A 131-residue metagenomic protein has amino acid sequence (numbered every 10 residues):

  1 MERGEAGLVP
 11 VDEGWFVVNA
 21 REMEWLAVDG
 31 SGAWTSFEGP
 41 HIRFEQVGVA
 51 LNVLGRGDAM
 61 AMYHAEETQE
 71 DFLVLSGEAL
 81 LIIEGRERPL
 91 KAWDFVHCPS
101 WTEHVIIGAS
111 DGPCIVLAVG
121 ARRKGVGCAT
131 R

Functional and structural regions predicted by a protein language model:
M1-Q46, A129-R131: A short, N-terminal "cap"/entry segment at the start of jelly-roll beta-barrel domains of the cupin/DSBH fold
R3-G4, V105-R131: Double-stranded beta-helix
G30-F37, A50-E66, S100: Conserved short histidine dyad/triad with adjacent acidic residue
Q46, L51-R56, A65-I82, A121: Short, conserved beta-strand element in jelly-roll/cupin
A61-M62, L81-I82, C98, H104-S110: Short beta-strand His + acidic residue motifs that chelate non-heme Fe in jelly-roll/DSBH and cupin folds
D71, G85-W101: Short acidic-glycine-tyrosine-enriched beta hairpin
